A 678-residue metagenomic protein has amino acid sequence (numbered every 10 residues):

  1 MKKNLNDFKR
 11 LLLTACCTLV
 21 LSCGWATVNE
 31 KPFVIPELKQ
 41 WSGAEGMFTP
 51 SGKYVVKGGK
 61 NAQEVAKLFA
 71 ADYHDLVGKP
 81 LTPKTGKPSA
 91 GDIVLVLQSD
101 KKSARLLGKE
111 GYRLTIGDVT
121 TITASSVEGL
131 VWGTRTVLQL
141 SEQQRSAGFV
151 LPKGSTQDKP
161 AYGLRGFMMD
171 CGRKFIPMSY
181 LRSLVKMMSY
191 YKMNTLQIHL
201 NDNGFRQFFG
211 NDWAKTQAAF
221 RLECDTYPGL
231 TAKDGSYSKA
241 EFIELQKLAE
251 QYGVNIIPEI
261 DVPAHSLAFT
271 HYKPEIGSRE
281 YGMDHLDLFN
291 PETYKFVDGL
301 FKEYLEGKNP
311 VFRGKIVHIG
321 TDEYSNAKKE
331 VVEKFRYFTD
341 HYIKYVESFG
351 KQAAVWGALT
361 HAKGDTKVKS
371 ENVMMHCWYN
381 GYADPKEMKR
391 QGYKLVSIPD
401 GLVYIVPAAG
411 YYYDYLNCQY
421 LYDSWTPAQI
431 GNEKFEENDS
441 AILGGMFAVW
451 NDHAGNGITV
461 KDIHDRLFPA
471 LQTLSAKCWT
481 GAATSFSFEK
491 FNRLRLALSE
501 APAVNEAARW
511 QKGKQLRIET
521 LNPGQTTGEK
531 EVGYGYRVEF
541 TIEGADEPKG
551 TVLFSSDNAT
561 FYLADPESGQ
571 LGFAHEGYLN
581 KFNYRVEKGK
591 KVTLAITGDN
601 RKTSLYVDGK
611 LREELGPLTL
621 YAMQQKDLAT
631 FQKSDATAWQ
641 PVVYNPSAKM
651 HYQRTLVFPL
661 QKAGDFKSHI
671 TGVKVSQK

Functional and structural regions predicted by a protein language model:
K2-L13: Bacterial N-terminal signal peptides that target proteins for export
N6, C23-P160, A353-A362, K369 (+2 more regions): Acidic, contiguous N-terminal accessory segments
L13-S22: Bacterial N-terminal signal peptides
R105-H285, E292, D298-I316, N451-H453: Feature activates predominantly on carbohydrate-active enzymes
R165-M169, L196-I198, I256-I260, K315-I319 (+4 more regions): Hydrophobic faces of well-ordered beta-strands that scaffold small-molecule active sites in alpha/beta enzyme cores
F269, P274-N372, W378-Q391: Active-site neighborhood of glycoside hydrolase catalytic domains
K367-V373, N380-E519: Flexible, acidic glycine-rich loops studded with aromatic residues
R509-K678: Extracellular glycan-associated modules
